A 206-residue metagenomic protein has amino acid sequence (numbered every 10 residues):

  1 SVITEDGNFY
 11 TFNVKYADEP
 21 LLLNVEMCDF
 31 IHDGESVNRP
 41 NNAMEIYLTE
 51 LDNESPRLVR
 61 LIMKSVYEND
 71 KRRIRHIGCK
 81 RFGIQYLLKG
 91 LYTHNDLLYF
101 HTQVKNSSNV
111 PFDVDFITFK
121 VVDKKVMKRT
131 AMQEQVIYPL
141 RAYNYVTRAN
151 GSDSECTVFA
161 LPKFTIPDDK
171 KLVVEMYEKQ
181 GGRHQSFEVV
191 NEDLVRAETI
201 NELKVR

Functional and structural regions predicted by a protein language model:
S1, D96-F100: Short, solvent-exposed loop/turn segments enriched in Ser/Thr/Gly
S1-D29: Periplasmic N-terminal soluble interaction domains immediately after the signal peptide in Gram-negative
D33-G78: A eukaryote-biased signal for short, well-structured alpha-helical docking elements
A43, H184-R206: Acidic, serine/threonine- and proline-rich intrinsically disordered appendage/tail regions
Y86-L97, T147-A149: Short, solvent-exposed beta-strand/turn "edge" segments of beta-rich domains on protein surfaces
V104-S108: Asparagine-centered strand-capping/turn motif at beta-strand->loop junctions
N109-S152: The feature marks short-to-medium sequence segments in extracytoplasmic or secretory-pathway proteins
Q135-S186: Short, solvent-exposed, Trp/other aromatic-anchored flexible loops in extracytoplasmic proteins
